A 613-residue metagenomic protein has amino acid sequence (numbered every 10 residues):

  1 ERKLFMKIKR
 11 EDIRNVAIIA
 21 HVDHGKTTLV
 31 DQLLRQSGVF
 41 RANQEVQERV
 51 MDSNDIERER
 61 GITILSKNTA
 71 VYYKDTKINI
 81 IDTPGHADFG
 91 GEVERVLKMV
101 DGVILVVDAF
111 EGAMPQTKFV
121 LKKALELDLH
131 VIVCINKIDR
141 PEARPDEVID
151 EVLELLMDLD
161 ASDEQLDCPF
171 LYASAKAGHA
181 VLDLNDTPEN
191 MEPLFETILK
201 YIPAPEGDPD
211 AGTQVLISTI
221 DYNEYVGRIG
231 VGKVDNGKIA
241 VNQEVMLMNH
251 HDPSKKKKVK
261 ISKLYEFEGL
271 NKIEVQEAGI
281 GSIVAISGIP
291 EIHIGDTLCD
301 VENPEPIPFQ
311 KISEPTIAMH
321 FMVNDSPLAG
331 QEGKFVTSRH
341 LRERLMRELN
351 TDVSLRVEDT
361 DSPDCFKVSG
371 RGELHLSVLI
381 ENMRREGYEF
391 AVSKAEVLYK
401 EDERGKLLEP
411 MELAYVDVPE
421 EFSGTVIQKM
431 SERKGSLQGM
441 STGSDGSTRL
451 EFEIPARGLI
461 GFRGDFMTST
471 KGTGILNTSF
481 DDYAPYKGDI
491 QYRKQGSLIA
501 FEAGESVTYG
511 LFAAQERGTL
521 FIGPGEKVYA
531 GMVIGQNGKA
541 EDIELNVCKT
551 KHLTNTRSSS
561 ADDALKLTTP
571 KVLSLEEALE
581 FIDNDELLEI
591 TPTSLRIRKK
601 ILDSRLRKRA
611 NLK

Functional and structural regions predicted by a protein language model:
E1-K613: Structural and coupling elements of P-loop NTPases
